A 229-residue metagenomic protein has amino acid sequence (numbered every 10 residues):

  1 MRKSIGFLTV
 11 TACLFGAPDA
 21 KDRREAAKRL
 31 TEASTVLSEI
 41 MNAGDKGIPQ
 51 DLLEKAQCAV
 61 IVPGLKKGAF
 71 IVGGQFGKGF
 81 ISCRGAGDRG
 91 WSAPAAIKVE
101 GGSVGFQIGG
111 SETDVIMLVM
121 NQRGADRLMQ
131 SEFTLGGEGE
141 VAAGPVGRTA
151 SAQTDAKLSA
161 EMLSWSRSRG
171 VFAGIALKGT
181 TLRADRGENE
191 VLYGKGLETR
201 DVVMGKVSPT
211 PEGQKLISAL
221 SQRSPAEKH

Functional and structural regions predicted by a protein language model:
M1-R2, A17: The identity of the second residue at the extreme N-terminus of proteins
R2-L8: Sec-dependent signal peptide recognition, specifically the positively charged N-region followed immediately by
L8-T9, V146: A ubiquitous, low-specificity "background" feature that marks scattered single residues across proteins without
V10-A17: Hydrophobic h-region of N-terminal signal peptides that target proteins for export in Gram-negative bacteria
P18-H229: Small-residue-enriched, tightly packed secondary-structure blocks
